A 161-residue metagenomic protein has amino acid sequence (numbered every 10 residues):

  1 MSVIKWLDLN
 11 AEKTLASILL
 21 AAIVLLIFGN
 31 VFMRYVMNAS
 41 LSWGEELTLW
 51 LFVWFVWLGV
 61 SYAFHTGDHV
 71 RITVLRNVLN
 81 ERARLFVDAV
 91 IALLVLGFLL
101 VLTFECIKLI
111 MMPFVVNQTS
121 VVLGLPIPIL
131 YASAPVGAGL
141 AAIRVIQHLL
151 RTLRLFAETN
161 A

Functional and structural regions predicted by a protein language model:
M1-A161: Alpha-helical transmembrane segments and membrane-interface helix-loop junctions in multi-pass membrane proteins
